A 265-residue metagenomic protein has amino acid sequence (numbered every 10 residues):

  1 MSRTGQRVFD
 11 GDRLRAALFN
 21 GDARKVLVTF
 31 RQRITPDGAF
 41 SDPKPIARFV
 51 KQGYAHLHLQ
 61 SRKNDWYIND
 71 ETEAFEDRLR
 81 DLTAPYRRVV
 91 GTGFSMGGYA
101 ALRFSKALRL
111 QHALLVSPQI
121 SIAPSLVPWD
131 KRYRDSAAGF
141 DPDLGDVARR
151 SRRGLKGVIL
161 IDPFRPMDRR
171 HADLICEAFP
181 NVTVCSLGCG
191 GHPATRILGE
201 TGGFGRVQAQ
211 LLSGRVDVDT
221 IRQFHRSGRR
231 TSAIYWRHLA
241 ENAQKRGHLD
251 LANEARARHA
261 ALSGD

Functional and structural regions predicted by a protein language model:
M1-P85, L110-D265: Extended, composition-driven regions rather than compact fold-specific motifs
P85-S95: Alpha/beta-hydrolase fold nucleophile elbow
G93-A107: Glycine-rich nucleophile elbow surrounding the catalytic serine of serine-hydrolase chemistry
